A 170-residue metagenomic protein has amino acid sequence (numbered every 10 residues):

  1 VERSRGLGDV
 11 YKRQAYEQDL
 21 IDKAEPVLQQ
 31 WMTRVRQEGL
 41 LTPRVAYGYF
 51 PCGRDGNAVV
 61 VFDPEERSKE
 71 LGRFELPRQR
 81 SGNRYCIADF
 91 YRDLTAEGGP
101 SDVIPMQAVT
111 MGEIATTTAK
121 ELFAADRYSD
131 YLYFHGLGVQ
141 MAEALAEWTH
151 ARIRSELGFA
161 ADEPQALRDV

Functional and structural regions predicted by a protein language model:
R5, D9-L132, G136, L157-F159 (+1 more regions): Active-site loops and adjacent core secondary-structure elements that bind or stabilize anionic groups
V139: Short alpha-helical basic/polar micro-motif
A142-S155: Charged, low-complexity helical/coil segments in non-catalytic cytosolic or luminal regions
